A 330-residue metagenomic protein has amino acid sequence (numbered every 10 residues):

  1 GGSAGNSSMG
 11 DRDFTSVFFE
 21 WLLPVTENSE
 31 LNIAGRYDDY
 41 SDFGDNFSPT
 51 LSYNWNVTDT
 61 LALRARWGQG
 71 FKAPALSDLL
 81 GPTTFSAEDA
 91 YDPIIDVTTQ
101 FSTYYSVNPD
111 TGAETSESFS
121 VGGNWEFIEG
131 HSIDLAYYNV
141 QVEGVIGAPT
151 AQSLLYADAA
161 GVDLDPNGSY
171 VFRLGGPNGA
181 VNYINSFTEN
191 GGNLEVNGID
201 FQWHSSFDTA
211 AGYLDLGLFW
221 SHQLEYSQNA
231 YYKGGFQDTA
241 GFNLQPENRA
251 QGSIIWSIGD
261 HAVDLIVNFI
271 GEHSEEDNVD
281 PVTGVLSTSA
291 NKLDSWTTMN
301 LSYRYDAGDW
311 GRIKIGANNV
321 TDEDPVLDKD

Functional and structural regions predicted by a protein language model:
G1-N32, A230-I255, I266: Outer-membrane beta-barrel transmembrane domain signature of Gram-negative proteins, especially the mid-to-C-terminal
S8-N54, S116, A262-I270: Surface-exposed extracellular loop regions of Gram-negative outer-membrane beta-barrel proteins
G10, G112, Y137-D215: Outer membrane beta-barrel strand-and-loop segments of large Gram-negative receptors, especially TonB-dependent
T15-W21, F47-L51, V107, E117-G123 (+3 more regions): Hydrophobic, lipid-facing positions within transmembrane beta-strands of outer-membrane proteins
N28-L31, T60-L63, G130-I133, A211-L214 (+2 more regions): Repeated loop/turn-to-beta-strand initiation elements of outer-membrane beta-barrel proteins
A34-Y40, N54, G68-G70, N124-E126 (+6 more regions): Outer-membrane beta-barrel pore domains and translocons
A73-D134, V140, I184-I199, S206-T209 (+1 more regions): Outer-membrane beta-barrel signature, preferentially recognizing the C-terminal barrel domain of Gram-negative
V142-E143, L224, F269-V279, Y305-D330: C-terminal beta-signal and adjacent terminal beta-strands/loops of Gram-negative outer-membrane beta-barrel proteins
